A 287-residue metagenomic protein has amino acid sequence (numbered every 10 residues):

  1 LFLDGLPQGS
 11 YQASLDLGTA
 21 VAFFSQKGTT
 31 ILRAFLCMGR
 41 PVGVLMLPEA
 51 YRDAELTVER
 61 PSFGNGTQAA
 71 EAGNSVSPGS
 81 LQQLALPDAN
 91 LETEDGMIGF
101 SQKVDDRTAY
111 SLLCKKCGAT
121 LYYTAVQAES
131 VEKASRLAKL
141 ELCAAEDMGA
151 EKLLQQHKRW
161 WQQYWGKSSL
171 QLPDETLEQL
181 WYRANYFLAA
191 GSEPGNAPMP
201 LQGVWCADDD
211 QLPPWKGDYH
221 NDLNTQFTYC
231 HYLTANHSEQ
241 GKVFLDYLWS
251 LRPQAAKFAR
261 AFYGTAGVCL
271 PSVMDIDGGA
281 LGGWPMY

Functional and structural regions predicted by a protein language model:
L1-D218, S238-G241, L248-F258: Acidic/polar, glycine-enriched structural segments that form the non-catalytic walls/loops of the carbohydrate-binding
E175, W215-Y219, Y232, W284-Y287: Alpha-helix capping and helix-loop boundary segments enriched in small/acidic/polar residues
N185-Y186, Q226-C230, Y287: Contiguous, well-ordered alpha-helical segments that form the cores/surfaces of helical PPI scaffolds
N221-L233, G241: Well-ordered alpha-helical segments within folded domains of soluble proteins
N236-Y287: Active-site lining segments of carbohydrate-active enzymes
